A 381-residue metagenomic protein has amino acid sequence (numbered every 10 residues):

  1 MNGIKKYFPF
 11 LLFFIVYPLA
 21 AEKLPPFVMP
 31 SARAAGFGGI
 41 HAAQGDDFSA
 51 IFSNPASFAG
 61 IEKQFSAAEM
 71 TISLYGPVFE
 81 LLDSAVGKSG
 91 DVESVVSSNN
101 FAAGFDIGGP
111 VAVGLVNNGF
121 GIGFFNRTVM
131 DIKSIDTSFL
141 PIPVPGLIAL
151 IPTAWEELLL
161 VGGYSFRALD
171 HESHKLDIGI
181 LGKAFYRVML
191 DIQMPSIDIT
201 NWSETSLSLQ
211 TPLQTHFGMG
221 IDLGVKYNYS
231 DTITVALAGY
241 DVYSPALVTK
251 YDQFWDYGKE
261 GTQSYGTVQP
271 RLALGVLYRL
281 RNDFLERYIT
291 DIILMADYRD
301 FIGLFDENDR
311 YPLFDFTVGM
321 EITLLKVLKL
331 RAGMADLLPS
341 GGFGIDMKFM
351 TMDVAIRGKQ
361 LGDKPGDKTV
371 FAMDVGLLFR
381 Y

Functional and structural regions predicted by a protein language model:
M1-F8: Bacterial N-terminal signal peptides that target proteins for export
P9-F13: Hydrophobic helical h-region of N-terminal Sec-dependent signal peptides in bacterial secretory/periplasmic proteins
V16-P18: N-terminal signal peptide c-region/cleavage motif recognized by signal peptidases
E22-Y381: Subset of outer-membrane beta-barrel
